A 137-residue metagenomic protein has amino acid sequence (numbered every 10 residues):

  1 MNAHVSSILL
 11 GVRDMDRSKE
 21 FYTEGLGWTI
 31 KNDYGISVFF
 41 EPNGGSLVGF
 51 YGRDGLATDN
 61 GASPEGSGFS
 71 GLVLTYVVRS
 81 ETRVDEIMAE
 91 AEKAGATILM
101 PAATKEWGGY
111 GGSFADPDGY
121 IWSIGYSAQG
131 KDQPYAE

Functional and structural regions predicted by a protein language model:
M1-S6, T29-E81, D85-A115, Y126-E137: Vicinal oxygen chelate
L9-M15, E106: Conserved beta-strand-loop-alpha-helix junction that forms the acyl-donor binding cleft
R13, R17, E81-T82: Conserved glycine-rich acetyl-CoA-binding loop
D14, D116-D118: Acidic active-site catalytic centers that drive phospho-/nucleotidyl reactions and related ester hydrolyses
S18-T23, A91, G119: Conserved active-site tyrosine of GNAT-family acetyltransferases
G25-G27: Short glycine-rich hinge loops at helix-strand junctions in the catalytic core of two-component histidine kinases
